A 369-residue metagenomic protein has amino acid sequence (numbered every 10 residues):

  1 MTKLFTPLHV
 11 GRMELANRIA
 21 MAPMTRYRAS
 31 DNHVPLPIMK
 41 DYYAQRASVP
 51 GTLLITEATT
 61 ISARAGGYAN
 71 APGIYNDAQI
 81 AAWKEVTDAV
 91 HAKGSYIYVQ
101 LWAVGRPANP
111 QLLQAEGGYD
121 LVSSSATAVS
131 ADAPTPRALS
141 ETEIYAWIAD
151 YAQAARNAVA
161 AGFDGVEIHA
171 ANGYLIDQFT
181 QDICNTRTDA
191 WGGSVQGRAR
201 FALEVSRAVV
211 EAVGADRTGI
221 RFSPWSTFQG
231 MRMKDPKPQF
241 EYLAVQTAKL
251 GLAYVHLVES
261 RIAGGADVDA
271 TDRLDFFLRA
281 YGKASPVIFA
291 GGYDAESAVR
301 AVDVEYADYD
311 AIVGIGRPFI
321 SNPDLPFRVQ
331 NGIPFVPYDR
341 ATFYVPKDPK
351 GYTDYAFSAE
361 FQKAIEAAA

Functional and structural regions predicted by a protein language model:
M1-A369: Flavin-dependent oxidoreductase catalytic cores
